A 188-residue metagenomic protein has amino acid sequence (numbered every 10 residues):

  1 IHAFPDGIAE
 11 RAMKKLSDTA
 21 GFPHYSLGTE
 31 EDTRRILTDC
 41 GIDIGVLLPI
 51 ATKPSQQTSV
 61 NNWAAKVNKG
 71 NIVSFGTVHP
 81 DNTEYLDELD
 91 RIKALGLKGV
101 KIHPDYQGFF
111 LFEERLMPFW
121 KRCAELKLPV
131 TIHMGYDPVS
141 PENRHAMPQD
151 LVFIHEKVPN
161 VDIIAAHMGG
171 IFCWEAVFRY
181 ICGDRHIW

Functional and structural regions predicted by a protein language model:
I1-P118, R122, L126, E175 (+1 more regions): Mid-domain alpha/beta scaffold segments of enzyme catalytic cores
K98-G99, F112-W188: Catalytic pocket-lining loop regions of alpha/beta-barrel enzymes, especially the amidohydrolase/enolase/GH5 lineages
